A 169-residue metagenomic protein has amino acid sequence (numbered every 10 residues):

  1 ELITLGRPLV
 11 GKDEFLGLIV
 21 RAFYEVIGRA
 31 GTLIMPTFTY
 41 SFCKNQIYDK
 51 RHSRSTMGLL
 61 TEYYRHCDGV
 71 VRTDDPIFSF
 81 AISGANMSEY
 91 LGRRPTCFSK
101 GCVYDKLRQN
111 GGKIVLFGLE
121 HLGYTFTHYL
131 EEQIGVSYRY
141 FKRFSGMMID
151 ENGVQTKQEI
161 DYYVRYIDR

Functional and structural regions predicted by a protein language model:
E1-R169: N-terminal and secondary-structure boundary signal
